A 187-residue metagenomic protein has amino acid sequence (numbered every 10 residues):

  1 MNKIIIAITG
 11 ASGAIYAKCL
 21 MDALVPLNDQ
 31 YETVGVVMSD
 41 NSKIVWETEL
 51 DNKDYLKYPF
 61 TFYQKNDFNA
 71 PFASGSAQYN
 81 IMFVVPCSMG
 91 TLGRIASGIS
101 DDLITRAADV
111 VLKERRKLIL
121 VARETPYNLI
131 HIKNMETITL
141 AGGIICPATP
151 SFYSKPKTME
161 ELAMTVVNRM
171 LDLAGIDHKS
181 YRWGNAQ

Functional and structural regions predicted by a protein language model:
M1-I119, T125-Q187: A cross-family phosphate/adenosyl-ligand binding-site feature
